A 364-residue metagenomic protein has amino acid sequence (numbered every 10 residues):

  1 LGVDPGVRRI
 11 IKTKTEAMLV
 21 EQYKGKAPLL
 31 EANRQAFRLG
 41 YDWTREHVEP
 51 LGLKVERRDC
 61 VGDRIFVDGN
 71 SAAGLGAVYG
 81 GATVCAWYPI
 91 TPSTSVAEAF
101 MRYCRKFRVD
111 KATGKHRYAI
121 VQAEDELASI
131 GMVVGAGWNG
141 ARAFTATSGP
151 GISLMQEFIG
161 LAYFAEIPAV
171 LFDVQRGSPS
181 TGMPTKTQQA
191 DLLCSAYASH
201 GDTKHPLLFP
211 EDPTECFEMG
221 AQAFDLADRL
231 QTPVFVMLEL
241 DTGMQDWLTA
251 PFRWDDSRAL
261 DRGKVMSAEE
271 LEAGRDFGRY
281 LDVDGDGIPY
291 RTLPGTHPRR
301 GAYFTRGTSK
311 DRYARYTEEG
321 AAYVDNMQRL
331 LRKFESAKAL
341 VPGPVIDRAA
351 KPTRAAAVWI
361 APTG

Functional and structural regions predicted by a protein language model:
G2-T13: Positively charged, low-complexity/disordered segments
A17-Y197, K204-H205, P210: Thiamine diphosphate
R58-D59, F66-G80, M219-G364: Flexible, low-complexity linker and terminal segments
T94-S95, S178-S180, E215-C216, G243-D246: Short, well-ordered, mixed-charge alpha-helical segments that flank or form enzyme active sites
Q175-R176, S199, D212, L240-D241 (+1 more regions): A broadly conserved detector of short glycine/acidic/proline-rich loop/turn motifs that flank catalytic sites and bind
A198-G201, A349-K351: Short, flexible turn/loop "capping" segments at secondary-structure junctions
D202-D225: Active-site/ligand-binding-proximal alpha/beta "capping" segment
